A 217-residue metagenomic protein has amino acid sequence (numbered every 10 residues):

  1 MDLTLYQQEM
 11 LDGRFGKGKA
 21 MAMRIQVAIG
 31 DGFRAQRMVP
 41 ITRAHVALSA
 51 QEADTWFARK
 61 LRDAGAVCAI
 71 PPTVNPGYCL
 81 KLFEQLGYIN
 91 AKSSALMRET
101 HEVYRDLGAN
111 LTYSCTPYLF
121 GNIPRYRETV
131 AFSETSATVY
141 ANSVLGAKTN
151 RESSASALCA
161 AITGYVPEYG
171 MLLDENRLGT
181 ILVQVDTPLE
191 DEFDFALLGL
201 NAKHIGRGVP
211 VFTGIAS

Functional and structural regions predicted by a protein language model:
M1-S217: Non-transmembrane, aqueous-exposed alpha-helical and coiled segments at domain scale
